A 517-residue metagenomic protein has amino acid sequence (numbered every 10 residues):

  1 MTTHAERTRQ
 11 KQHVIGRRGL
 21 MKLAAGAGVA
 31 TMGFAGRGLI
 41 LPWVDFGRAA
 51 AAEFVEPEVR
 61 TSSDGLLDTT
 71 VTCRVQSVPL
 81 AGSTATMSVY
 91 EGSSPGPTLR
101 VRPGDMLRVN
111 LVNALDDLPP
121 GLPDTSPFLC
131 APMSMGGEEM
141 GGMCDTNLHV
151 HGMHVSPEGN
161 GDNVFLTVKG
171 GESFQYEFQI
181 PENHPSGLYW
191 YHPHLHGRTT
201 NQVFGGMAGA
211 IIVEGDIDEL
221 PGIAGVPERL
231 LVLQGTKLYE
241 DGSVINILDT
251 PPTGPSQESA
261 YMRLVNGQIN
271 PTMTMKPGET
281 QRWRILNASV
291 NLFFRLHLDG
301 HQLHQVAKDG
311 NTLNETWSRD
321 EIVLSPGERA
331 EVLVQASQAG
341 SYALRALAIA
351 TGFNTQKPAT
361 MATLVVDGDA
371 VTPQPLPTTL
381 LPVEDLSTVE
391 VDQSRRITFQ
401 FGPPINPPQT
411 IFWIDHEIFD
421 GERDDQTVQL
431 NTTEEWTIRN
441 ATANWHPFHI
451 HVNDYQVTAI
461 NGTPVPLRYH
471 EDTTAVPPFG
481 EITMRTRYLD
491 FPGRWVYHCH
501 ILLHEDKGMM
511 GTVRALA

Functional and structural regions predicted by a protein language model:
M1-G16, G26, A30: N-terminal secretory signal peptides
K11, G28, G33-F34, G38-S325 (+6 more regions): Histidine-centered copper-binding motifs that mark active-site loops of extracellular/periplasmic copper enzymes
K22-L23, R229: Peripheral, solvent-exposed domain-edge segments that often transition into intrinsically disordered/low-complexity
N113-D117, A288-V290, A336-Q338, I349-A350 (+3 more regions): Short, charged beta-turn/beta-strand-edge "cap" motif at the junction between a beta-strand and an adjacent loop
C130-K169, Q305-T316, T398-A517: Active-site pocket scaffolds in enzymes
Y189-H192, A339-A350, D490-I501: Short, surface-exposed ligand- or partner-binding patches at beta-edge/loop junctions that are enriched in aromatics
G340-T363, E505-G508: Terminal connector regions
